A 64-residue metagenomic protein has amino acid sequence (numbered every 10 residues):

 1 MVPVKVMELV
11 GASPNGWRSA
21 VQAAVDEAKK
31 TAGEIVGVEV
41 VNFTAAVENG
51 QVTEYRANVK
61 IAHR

Functional and structural regions predicted by a protein language model:
M1, A32, N49-T53: A generic structural signal for short, solvent-exposed coil/turn residues that cap or connect secondary-structure
V2-V36: Short, well-ordered alpha-helical segments
E39, F43-R64: A cross-kingdom feature marking charged/low-complexity
